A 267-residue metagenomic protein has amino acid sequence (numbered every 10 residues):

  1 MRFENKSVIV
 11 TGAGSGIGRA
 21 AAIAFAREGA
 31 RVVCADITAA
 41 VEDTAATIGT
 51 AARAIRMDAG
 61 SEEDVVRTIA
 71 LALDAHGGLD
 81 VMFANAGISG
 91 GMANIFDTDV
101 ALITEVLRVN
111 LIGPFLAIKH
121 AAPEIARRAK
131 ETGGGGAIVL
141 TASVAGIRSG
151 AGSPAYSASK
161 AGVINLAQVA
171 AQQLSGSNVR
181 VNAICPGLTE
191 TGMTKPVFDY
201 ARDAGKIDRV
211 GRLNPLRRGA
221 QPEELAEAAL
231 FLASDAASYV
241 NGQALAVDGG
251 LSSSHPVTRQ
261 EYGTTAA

Functional and structural regions predicted by a protein language model:
S7, G14-G16: Conserved glycine-rich cofactor-binding loop
M92, L230, N241-A267: Short C-terminal tail/terminal secondary-structure segment of NAD(P)H-dependent dehydrogenase/reductase domains
A93-I95, L102-L107, V210: Substrate-binding pocket helix/loop in short-chain dehydrogenase/reductase
I118, S159, A167: Active-site helix of classical SDR
P123, Q172-G176, S238: Alpha-helical segment proximal to the catalytic Tyr-Lys
S143: Residue(s) in the substrate-gating loop at a strand-loop-helix junction that position the organic substrate next
A183, A204-A236, V240, V247-G249: C-terminal helical subdomain
